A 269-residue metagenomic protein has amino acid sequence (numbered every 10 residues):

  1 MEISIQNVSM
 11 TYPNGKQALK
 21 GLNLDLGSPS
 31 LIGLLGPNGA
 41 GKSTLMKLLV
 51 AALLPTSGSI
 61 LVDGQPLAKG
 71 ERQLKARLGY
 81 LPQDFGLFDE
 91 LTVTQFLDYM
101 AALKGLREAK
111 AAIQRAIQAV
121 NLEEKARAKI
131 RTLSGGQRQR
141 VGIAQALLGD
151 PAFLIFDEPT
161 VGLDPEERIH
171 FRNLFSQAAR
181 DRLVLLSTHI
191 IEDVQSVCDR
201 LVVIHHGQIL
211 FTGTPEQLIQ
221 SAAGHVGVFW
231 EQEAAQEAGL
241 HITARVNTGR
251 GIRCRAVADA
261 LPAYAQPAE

Functional and structural regions predicted by a protein language model:
M1-I5, S9-G21, S28, G70-E71: A short, flexible loop at the N-terminus of ABC-type nucleotide-binding domains that lies
V50: Helix-to-loop junction immediately C-terminal to a conserved catalytic motif
G58-K69, Q73-L74: Conserved ABC transporter NBD signature motif
D98, A102-K125: Conserved ABC ATPase "signature" region
K129-L133: Conserved ABC ATPase signature
L154-E158, L163: Catalytic Walker B motif of ABC-type/P-loop ATPase nucleotide-binding domains
